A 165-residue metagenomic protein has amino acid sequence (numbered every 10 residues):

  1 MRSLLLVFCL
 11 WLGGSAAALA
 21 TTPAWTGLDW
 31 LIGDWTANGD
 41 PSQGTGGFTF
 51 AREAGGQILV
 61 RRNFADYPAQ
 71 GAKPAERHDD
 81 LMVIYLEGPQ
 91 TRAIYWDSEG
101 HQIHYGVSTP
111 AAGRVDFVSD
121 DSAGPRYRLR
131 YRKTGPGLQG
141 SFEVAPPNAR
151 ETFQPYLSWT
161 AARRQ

Functional and structural regions predicted by a protein language model:
R2-S3, T22: Hydrophobic alpha-helical segments and their boundary regions
S3-S15: Bacterial N-terminal signal peptides
L19-Q165: Hydrophobic small-molecule pocket/channel-lining residues, especially in calycin-type beta-barrels
